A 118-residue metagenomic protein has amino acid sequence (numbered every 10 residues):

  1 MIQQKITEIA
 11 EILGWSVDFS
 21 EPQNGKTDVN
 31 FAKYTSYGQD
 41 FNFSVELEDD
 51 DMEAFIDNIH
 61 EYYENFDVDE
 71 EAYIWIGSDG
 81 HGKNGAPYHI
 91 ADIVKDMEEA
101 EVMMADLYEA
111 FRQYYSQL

Functional and structural regions predicted by a protein language model:
I2, I6, D69, Y73-L118: Ampiphathic alpha-helical segments that act as solvent-exposed interaction surfaces
E11-E70: Amphipathic, interaction-prone secondary-structure segments
